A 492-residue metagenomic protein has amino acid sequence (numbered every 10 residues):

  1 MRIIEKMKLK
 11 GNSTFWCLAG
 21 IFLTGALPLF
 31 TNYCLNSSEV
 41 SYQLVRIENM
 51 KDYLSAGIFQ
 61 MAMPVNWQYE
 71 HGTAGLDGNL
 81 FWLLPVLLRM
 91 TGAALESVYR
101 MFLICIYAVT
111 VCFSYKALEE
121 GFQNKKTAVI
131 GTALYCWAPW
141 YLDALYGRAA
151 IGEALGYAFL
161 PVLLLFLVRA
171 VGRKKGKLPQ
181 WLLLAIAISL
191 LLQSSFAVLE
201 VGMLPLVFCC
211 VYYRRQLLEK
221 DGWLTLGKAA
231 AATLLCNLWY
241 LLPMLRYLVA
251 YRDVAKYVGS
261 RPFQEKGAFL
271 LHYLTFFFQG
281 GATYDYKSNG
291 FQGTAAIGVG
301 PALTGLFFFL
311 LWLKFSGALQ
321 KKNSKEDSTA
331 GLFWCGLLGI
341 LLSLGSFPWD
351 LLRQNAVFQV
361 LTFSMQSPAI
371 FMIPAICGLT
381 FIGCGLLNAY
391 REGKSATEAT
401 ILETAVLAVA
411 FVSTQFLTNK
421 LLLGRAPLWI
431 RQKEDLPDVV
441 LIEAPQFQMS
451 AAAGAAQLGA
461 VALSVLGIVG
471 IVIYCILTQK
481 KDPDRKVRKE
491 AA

Functional and structural regions predicted by a protein language model:
M1-P28, E398-L407, V465-A491: Start-transfer (signal-anchor) and selected internal transmembrane alpha helices of multi-pass inner/ER membrane
G25-F122, K126-P161, L190-A197: Active-site lumenal/periplasmic loops and adjacent helix-entry segments of GT-C-fold, multi-pass membrane
V45, Y141-L155, Y257-Q264, L338-G378 (+2 more regions): Membrane-helix boundary/interfacial segments in multi-pass membrane proteins
I47-E48, A154-R173, P205-L206, G378-I382: Specific aromatic-rich, kink-prone transmembrane helix
F166-L190, K220-G227, E398: Short hydrophobic alpha-helices at membrane interfaces in multi-pass membrane enzymes
Q216-L226, F309-D350, K394-E398: Membrane-interface helix-loop-helix junctions at transmembrane boundaries of multi-pass membrane enzymes, predominantly
T225, A230-F315, G339, G424-G459: Periplasmic/ER-lumenal interhelical loops and adjacent helix-loop junctions in multi-pass membrane proteins
L235, I297-K325, F333, L337-L338 (+1 more regions): Hydrophobic, aromatic-rich transmembrane alpha-helices and their immediate juxtamembrane boundary segments
